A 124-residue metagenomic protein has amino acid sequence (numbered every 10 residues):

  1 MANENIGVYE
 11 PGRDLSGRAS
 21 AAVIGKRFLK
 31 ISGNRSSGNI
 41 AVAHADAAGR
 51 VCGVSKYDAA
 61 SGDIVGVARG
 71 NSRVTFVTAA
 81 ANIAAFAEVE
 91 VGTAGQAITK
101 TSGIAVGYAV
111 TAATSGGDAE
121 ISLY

Functional and structural regions predicted by a protein language model:
M1-Y124: Surface-exposed, low-hydrophobicity beta-strand/loop segments enriched in small/polar/acidic residues
